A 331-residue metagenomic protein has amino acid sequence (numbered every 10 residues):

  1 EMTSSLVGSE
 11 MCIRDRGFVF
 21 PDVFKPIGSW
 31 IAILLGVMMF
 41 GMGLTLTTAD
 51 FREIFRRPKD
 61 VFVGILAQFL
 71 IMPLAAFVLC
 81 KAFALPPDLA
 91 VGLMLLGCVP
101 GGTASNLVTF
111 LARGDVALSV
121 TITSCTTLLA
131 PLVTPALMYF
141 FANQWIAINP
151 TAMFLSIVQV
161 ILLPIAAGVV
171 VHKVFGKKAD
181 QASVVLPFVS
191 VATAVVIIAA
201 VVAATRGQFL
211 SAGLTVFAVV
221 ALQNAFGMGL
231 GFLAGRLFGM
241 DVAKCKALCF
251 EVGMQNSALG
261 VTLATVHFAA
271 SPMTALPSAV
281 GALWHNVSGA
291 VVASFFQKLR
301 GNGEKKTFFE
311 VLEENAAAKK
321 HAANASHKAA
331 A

Functional and structural regions predicted by a protein language model:
E1-G8, C12-I13: Single conserved hydrophobic/aromatic residue that forms the stacking wall/gate of nucleotide- or nucleobase-binding
D15-G28: Short, hydrophobic transmembrane alpha-helix segments
P26-G41, P87-T103, T151-A166, L214-F226 (+1 more regions): Structural signature of hydrophobic alpha-helical transmembrane segments
A32-R56, F69-A76, L162-H172, F188-A212 (+1 more regions): Hydrophobic transmembrane alpha-helices of secondary-active transporters and Na+-translocating membrane complexes
D50-A82, P87-V91, L128, S156 (+2 more regions): Entry/N-cap segments of selected transmembrane alpha helices and their immediately preceding amphipathic helices
P58-I65, L85-C98, G114-S124, N149-M153 (+3 more regions): The feature identifies polytopic integral membrane transport proteins across all domains of life
A67-M72, C98-A104, S119-Y139, V158-I161 (+2 more regions): Membrane-embedded alpha-helical segments of transport systems, primarily multispan ion/solute transporters
M72-K81, V133-A142, V196-Q208, S257-L276: Hydrophobic alpha-helical transmembrane segments in multi-pass integral membrane proteins
